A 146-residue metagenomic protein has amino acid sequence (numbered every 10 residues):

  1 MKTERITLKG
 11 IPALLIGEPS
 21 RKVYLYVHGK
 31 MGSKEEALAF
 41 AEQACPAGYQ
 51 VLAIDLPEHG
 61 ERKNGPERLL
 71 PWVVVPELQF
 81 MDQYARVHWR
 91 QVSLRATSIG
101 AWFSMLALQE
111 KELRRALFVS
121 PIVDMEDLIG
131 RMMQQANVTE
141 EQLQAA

Functional and structural regions predicted by a protein language model:
M1-P19: N-terminal cap/lid segment of alpha/beta-hydrolase-fold proteins
R21-G29: Short beta-strand element of the alpha/beta-hydrolase
K30-E42: The serine-hydrolase catalytic nucleophile loop
E36, R68-V87: Alpha/beta-hydrolase active-site loop
A44-K63: Conserved alpha/beta-hydrolase
R95-S104: Gly/Ala-rich beta-loop-alpha elbow adjacent to hydrolase catalytic centers
E112-A146: The alpha/beta-hydrolase serine catalytic core
